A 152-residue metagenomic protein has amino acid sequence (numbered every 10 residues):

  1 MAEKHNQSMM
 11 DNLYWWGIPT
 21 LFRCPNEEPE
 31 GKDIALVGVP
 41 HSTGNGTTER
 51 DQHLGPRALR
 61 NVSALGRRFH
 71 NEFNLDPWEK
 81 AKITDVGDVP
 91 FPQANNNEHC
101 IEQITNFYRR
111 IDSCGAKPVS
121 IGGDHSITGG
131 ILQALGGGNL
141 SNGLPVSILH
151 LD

Functional and structural regions predicted by a protein language model:
A2-S147: Metal-dependent C-N hydrolase catalytic cores
I148-D152: Class I SAM-dependent methyltransferase SAM-binding "motif I" and its flanking Rossmann-like core
